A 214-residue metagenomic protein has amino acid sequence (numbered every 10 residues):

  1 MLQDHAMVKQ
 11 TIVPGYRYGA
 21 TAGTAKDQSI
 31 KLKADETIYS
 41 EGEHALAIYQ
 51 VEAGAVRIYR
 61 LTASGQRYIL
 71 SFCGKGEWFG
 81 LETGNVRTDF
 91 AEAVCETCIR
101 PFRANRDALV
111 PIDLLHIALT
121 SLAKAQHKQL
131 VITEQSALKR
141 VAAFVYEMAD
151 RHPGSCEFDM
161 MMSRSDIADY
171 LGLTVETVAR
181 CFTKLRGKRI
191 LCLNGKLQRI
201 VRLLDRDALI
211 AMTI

Functional and structural regions predicted by a protein language model:
M1-A34, E77-F79, G84: Cyclic nucleotide-binding regulatory module and flanking cytosolic helices
M1-D4, C95, C181: Long cytosolic regulatory regions associated with cyclic-nucleotide signaling
T21-A22, I38-G42, H152: Short loop/turn motifs at secondary-structure junctions and domain boundaries
D27, A45-L46, F158: Short loop/turn microsegments at loop-to-beta-strand junctions
L32, E36-C95: Cyclic nucleotide-binding regulatory domains
I69-H127: Cyclic-nucleotide recognition modules
I112-V175: Polybasic "coupling" helices that flank or enter modular domains
A149-I214: Phosphate-/nucleic-acid-contacting segments
